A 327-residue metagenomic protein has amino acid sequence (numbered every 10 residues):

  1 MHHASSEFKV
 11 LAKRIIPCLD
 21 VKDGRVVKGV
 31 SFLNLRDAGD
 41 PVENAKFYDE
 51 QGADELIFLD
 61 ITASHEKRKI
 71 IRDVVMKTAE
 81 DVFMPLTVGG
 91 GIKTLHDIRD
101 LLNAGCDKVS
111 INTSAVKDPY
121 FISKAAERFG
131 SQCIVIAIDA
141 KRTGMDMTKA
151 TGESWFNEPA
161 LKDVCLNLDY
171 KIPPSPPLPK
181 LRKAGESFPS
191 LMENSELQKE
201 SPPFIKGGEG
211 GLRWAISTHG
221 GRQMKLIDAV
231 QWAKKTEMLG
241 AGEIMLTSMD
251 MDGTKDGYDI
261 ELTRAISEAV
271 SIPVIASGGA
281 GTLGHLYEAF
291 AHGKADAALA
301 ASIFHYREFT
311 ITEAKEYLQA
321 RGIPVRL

Functional and structural regions predicted by a protein language model:
S6, L181-A184, K206-G210: Glycine-biased, low-complexity coil/linker segments
K13-L19, K28, L56-F58, L86-G90 (+5 more regions): Hydrophobic faces of well-ordered beta-strands that scaffold small-molecule active sites in alpha/beta enzyme cores
D20, Y48, L56, V88 (+6 more regions): Conserved, mostly hydrophobic/aromatic
V21-D23, V27, D107-Y170, G211-M245 (+1 more regions): Conserved anion-binding
E55-D73, T113, M245-D256: Glycine-rich, proline-tolerant flexible connector loops at the mouths of alpha/beta enzymes
E66-T87, K124-D139, K255-G281, G322-I323: Alpha-helix-loop-beta-strand connector modules within alpha/beta enzyme cores
V82, L86-G105, G144, E261-A298: Catalytic cores of alpha/beta
D100-F121, S248-G253, G279-T282, E288-T312: Glycine-rich phosphate-binding active-site loops on the catalytic face of alpha/beta enzymes
